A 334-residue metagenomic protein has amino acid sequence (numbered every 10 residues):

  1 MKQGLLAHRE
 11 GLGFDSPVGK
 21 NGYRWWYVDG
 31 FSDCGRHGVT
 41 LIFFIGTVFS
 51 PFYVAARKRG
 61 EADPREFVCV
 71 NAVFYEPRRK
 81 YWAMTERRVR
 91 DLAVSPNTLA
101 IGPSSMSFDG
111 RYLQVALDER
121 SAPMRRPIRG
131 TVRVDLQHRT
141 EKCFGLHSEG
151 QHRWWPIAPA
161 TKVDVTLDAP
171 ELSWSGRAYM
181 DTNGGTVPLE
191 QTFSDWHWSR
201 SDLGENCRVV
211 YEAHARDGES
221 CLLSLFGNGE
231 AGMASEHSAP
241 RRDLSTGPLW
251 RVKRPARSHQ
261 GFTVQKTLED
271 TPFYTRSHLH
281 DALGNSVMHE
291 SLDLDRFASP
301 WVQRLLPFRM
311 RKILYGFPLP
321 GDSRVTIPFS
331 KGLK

Functional and structural regions predicted by a protein language model:
M1-K334: Structured soluble/peripheral alpha/beta segments that form catalytic or ligand/cofactor-binding pockets
